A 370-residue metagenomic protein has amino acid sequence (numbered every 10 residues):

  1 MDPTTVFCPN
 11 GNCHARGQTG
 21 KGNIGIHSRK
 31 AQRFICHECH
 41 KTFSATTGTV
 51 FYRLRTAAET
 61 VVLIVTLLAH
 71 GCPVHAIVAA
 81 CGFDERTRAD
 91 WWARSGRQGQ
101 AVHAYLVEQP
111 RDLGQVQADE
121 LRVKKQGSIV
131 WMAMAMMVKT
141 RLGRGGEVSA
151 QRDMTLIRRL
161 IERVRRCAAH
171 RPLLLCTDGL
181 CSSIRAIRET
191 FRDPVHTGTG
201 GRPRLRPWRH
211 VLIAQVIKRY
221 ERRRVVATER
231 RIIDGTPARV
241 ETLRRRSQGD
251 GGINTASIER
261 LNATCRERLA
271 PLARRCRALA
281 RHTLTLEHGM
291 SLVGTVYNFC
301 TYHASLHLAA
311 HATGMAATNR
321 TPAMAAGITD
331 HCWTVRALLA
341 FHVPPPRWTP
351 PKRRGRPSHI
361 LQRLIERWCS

Functional and structural regions predicted by a protein language model:
M1-S370: Residue-level recognition of single "structural anchor" positions that define or cap local secondary structure
